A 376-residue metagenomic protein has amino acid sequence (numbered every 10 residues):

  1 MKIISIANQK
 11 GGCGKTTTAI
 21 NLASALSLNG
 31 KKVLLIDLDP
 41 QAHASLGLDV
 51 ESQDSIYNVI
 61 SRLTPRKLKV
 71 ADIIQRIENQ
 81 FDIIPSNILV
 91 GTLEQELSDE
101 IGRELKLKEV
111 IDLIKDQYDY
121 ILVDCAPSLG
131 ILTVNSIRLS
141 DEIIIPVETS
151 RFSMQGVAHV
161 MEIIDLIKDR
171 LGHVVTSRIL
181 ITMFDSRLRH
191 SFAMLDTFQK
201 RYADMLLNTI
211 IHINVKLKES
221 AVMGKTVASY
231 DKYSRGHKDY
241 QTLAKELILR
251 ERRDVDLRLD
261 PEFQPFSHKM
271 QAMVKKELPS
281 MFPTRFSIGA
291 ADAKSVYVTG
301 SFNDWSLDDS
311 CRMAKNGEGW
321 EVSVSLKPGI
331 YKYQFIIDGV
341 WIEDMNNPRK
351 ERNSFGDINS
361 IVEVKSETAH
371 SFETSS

Functional and structural regions predicted by a protein language model:
M1-P279, S376: P-loop NTP-binding core
P279-I330, D338-E367: Aromatic-rich carbohydrate-binding modules that target alpha-glucans
S366-S376: Eukaryotic low-complexity, Ser/Thr/Pro- and acidic-rich intrinsically disordered regulatory regions
